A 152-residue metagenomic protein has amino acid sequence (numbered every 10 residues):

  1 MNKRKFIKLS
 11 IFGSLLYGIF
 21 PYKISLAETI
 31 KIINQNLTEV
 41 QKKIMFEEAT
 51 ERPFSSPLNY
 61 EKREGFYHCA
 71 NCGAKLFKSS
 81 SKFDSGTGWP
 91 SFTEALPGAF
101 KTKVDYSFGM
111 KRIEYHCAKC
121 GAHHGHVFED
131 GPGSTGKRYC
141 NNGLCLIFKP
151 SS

Functional and structural regions predicted by a protein language model:
M1-Y17: N-terminal secretory signal peptides and thylakoid transit peptides that target proteins across membranes
G18-E47, E51-R52: C-terminal segment of N-terminal export signals and the immediately downstream linker at the start of the mature
K62-S91: Mid-length scaffold segments of soluble, non-membrane domains
F66, E114, K137: Residues immediately within or flanking Cys/His clusters that coordinate Zn2+ in small zinc-binding modules
C69, C117-C120: Short cysteine-rich clusters marking metal-coordination/redox-active sites
G73, G121, L144: Cys/His-coordinated zinc-binding microdomains
K78-S79, H126-V127, K149: Short, non-ligating residues that shape and space the ligands of small metal-coordination modules and catalytic
G98-H116, L146-S152: Short Fe-S-cluster ligation motifs
